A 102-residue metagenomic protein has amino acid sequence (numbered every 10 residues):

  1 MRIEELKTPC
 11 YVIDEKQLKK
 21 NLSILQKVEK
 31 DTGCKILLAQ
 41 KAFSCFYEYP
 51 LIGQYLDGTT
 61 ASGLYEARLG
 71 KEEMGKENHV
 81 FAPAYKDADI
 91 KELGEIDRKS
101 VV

Functional and structural regions predicted by a protein language model:
M1-I13: Generic N-terminal amphipathic, Lys/Arg-enriched alpha-helix
I3-E4, L22, L64: Residue-level detector of functional hotspots within protein domains
P9, Q26-E29, Y55-L56: Structured catalytic/translocation cores of nucleotide/phosphate-coupled proteins
C10-I13, V28, I36-L38: Broad hydrophobic/π-residue packing in well-ordered secondary structure
N21-D31, L69: A short, N-terminal amphipathic alpha-helix
C34-V102: Active-site-proximal beta-alpha core segment in soluble small-molecule metabolic enzymes
